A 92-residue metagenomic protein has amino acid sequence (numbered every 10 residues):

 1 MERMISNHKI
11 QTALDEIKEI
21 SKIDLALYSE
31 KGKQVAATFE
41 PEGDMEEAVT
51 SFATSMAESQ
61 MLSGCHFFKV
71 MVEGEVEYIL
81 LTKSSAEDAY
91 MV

Functional and structural regions predicted by a protein language model:
M1-V92: Alpha-helical/coil-rich non-catalytic "connector" segments in signaling and regulatory proteins
